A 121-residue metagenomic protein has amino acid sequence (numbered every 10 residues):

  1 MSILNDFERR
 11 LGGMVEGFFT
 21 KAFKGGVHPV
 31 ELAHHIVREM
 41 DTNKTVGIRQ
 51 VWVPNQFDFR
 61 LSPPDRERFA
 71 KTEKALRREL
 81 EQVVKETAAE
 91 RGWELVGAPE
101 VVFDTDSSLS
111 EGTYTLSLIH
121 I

Functional and structural regions predicted by a protein language model:
M1-G47: N-proximal, solvent-exposed amphipathic alpha-helical segments enriched in charged/polar residues
S2, I48, L95-P99: Short beta-strand elements
R10-T20, I48-K71: Short glycine-rich, basic-tinged beta-strand/loop micro-motifs
A33, W52-P54, V96: A general secondary-structure signal for short beta-strands and their flanking turns/coil in non-transmembrane regions
I36, T72-G92: Short, non-transmembrane amphipathic alpha-helical segments
V83-S117: Alpha-helical bundle protein-protein interaction modules that mediate dimerization/oligomerization and scaffolding
I119-I121: Conserved small/polar residues in nucleotide/adenosyl-binding loops
